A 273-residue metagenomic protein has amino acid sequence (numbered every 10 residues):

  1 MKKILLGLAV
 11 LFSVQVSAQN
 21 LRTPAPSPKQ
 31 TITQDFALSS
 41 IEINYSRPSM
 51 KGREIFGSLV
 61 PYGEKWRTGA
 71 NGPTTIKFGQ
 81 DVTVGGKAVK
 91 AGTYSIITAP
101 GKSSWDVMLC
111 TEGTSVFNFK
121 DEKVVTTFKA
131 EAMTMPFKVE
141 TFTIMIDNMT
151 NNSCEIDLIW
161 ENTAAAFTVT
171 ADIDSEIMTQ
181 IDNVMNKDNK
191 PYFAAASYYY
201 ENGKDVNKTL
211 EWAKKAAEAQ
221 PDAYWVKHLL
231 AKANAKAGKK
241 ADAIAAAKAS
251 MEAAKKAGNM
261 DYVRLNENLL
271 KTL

Functional and structural regions predicted by a protein language model:
M1-L21: Bacterial Sec-dependent N-terminal signal peptides
N20-A37: Short N-terminal segments immediately surrounding and downstream of signal-peptide cleavage
S40-K90, I97-E176, Q180-D188, Q220-P221: Extended, well-structured beta-strand/loop surface patches that form recognition or cofactor-anchoring regions within
M178-A233, G238-A245, E252-A253: Alpha-helical adaptor scaffolds
K190, W225, N259-M260, L265: Start-of-helix register in tetratricopeptide repeats
L265-N266, T272-L273: Amphipathic alpha-helical hairpins
